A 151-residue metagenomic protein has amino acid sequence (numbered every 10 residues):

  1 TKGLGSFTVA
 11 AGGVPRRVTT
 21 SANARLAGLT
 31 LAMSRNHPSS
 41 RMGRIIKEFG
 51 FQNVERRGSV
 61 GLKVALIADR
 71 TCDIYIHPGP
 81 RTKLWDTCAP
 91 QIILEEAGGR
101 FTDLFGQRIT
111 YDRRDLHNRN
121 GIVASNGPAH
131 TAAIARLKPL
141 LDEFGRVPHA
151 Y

Functional and structural regions predicted by a protein language model:
T1-G12: DPxDG-like acidic metal-binding loop motif
P15-Y151: An extended, acidic
